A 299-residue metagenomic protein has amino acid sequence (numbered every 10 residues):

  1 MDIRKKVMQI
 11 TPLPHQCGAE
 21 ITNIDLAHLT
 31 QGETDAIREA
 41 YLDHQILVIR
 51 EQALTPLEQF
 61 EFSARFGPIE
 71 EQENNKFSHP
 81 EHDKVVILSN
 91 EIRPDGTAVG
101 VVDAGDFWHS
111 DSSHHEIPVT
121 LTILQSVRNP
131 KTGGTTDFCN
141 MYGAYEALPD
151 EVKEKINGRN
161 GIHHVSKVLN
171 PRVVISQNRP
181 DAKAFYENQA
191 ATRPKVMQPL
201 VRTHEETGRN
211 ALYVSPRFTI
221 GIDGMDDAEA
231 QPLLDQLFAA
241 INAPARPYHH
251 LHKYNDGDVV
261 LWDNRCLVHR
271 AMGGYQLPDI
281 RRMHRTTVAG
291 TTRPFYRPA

Functional and structural regions predicted by a protein language model:
D2-V259, R265-A299: Non-heme Fe(II) oxygenase catalytic core, chiefly the N-lobe of the double-stranded beta-helix
